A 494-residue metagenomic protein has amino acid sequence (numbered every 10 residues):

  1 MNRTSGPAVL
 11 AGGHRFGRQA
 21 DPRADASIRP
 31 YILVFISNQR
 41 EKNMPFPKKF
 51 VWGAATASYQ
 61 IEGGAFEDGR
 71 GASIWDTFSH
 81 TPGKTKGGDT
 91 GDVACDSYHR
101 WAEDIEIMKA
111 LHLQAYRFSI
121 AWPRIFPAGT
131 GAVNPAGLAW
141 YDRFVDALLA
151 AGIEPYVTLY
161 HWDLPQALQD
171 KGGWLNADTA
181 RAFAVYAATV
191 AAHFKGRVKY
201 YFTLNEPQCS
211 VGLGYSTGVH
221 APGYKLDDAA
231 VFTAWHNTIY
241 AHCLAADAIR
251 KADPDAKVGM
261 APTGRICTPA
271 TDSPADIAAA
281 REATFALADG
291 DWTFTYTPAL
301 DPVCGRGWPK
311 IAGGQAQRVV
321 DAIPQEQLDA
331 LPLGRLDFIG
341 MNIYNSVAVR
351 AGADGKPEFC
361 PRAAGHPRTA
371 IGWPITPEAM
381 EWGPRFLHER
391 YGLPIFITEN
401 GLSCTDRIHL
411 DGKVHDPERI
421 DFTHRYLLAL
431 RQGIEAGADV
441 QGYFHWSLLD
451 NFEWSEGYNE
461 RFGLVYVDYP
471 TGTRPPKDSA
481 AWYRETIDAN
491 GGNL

Functional and structural regions predicted by a protein language model:
G12-G13, G17-Q19: Short Gly/Ser/Thr- and charged-rich N-terminal loops/segments that act as flexible capping/hinge elements
S27-N43: Short, Lys/Arg-enriched N-terminal segments with co-localized hydrophobic residues within the first ~10-30 amino acids
M44-T85, A128-T130, L138-G412, E418-L494: Active-site region of glycoside hydrolase catalytic domains
A72-E106: Aromatic- and Gly/Pro-rich amphipathic surface segment
R100-A121, F338: Catalytic domains of carbohydrate-active enzymes, especially glycoside hydrolases
I120-V133: Glycine-rich, proline-tolerant flexible connector loops at the mouths of alpha/beta enzymes
